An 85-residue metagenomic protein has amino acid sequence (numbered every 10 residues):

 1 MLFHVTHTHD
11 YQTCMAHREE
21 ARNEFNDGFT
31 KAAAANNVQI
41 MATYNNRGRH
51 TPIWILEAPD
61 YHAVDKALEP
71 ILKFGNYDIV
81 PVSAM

Functional and structural regions predicted by a protein language model:
M1-H50, P59-H62, A84-M85: Short S/T/G/P-rich N-terminal loop/turn motif that feeds into the first structured element of a domain
V5-H7, W54, I79: A structural signal for short, well-ordered beta-strand segments
R22, P70-I71: Short, solvent-exposed amphipathic alpha-helical segments in soluble enzyme and RNA/protein-processing domains
I55-L68: Short, electropositive alpha-helical surface patch
I71-D78: A common structural junction motif
